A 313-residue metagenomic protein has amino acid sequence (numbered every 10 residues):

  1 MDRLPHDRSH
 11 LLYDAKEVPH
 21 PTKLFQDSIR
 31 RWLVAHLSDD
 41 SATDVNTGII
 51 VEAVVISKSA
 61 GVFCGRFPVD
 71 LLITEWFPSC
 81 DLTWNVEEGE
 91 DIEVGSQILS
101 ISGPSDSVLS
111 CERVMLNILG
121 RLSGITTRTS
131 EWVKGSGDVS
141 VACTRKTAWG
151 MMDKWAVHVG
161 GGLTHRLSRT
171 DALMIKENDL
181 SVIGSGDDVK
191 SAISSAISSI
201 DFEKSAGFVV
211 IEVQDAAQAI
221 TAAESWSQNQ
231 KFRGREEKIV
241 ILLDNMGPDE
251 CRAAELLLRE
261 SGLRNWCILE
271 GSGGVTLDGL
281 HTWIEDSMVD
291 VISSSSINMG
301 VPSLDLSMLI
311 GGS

Functional and structural regions predicted by a protein language model:
D2-V240, R252-A253, L257, W266-G271 (+3 more regions): Acidic/glycine-rich phosphate/pyrophosphate-binding loops and surrounding catalytic core that coordinate Mg2+
D244-N245, G273, S295-S296: Short secondary-structure boundary segments
L258, T276-L277: Catalytic-pocket segment enriched in acidic/His residues
